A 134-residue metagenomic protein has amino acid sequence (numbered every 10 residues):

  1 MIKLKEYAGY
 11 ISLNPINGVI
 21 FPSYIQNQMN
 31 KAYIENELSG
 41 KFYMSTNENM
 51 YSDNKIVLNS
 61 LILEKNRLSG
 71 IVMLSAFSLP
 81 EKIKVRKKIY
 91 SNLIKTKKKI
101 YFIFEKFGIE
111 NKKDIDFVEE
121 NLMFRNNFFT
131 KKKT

Functional and structural regions predicted by a protein language model:
M1-T134: Short, structured surface patches at the beginning of a domain
